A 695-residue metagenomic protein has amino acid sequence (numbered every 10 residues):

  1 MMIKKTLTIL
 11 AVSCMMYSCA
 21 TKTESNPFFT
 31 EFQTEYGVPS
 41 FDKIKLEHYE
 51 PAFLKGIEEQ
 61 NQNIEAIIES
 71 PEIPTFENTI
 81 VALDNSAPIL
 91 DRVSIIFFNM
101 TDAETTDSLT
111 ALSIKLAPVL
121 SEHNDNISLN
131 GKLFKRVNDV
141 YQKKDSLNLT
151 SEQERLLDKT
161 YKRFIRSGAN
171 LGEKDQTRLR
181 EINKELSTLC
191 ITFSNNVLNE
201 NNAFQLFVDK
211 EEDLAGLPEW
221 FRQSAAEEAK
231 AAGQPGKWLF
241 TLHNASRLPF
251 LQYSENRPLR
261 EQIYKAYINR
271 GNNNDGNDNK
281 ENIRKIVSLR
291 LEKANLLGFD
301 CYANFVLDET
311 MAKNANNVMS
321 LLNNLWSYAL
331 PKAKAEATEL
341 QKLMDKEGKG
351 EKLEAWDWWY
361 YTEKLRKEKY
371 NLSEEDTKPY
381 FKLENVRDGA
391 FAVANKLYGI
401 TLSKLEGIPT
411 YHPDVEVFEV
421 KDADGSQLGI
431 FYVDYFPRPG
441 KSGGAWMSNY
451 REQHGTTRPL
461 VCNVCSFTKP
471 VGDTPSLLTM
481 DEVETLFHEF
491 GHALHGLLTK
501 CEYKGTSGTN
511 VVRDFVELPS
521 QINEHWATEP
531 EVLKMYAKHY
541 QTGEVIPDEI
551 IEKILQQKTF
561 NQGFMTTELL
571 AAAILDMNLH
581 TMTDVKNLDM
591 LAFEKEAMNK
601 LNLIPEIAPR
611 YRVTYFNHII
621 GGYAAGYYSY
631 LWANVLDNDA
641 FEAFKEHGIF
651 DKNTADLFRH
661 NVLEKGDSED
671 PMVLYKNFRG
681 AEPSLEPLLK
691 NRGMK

Functional and structural regions predicted by a protein language model:
M1-K5: Positively charged n-region of N-terminal signal peptides that target proteins for export
T6-C14: Sec-dependent N-terminal signal peptides
Y17-S18: C-terminal motif of bacterial Sec signal peptides marking the signal peptidase cleavage site
K22-H48, K55, A215, K237 (+11 more regions): C-terminal, non-catalytic "cap/extension" segments appended to globular domains
T23-L217, F644: N-terminal helix-rich structural modules
Q33-H48, F97-L116, D139-E181, T241-E281 (+6 more regions): Short His/Asp/Glu-rich catalytic/ion-coordination signatures at enzyme active sites or charged loops
L156, T188, N195, N199-T241 (+7 more regions): Active-site-proximal, well-structured secondary-structure segments within enzyme catalytic domains
T468-F487: Short pre-active-site segment immediately N-terminal to the catalytic Zn-binding motif
